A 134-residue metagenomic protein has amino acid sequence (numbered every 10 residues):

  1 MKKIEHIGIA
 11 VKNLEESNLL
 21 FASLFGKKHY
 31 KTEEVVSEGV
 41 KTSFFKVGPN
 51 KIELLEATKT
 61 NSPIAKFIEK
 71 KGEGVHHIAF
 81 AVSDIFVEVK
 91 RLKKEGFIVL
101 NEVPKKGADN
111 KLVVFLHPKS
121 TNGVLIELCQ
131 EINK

Functional and structural regions predicted by a protein language model:
M1-E38, S62: Long, hydrophobic N-terminal alpha-helical segment
I4, F21, F45, I52-L55 (+4 more regions): Short, structured motif recognition centered on aromatic/hydrophobic residues
I4-K12, S43-K46, K66-R91, V114: Vicinal oxygen chelate
E16-S17, K27-K28, K51-E53, T60-P63 (+1 more regions): Short loop/beta submotifs within extracellular cysteine-rich repeat domains
S17-L20, E88-L92: Hydrophobic side chains in well-ordered alpha-helices
S23-L24, K70, K94: Residues at alpha-helix termini
E33, S43-K46, F80, V89-K134: Vicinal oxygen chelate
E33-L55: Generic amphipathic, hydrophobic interface segment in small proteins and small subunits
